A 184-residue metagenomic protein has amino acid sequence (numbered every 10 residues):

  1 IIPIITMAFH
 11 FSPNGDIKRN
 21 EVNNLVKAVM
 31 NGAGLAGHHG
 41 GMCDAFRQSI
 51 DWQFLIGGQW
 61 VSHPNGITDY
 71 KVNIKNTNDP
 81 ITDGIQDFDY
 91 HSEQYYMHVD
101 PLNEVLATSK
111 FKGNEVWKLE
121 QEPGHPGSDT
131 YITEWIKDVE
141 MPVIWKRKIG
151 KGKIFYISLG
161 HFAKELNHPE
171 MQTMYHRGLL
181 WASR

Functional and structural regions predicted by a protein language model:
I1-I5, V29, G34-H38, V105-A107 (+1 more regions): Structural recognition of the beta-strand scaffold that forms the well-ordered cores of secreted hydrolase catalytic
I5, F9, A28-M30, W60-P64 (+4 more regions): Glycine-rich loops and low-complexity Gly/Arg-rich segments that provide flexible linkers or classic glycine-based
M7-A8, M42-D44, K110-G113, I149-G150 (+1 more regions): Short, solvent-exposed loop/turn segments at secondary-structure junctions
M7-G84: A glycine-rich, often tryptophan-bearing local segment used as a flexible ligand/cofactor-contacting loop or short
H10, H38-H39, H63, H91 (+5 more regions): Histidine (H) residue identity feature
G41-I50, M97-N103, P126-I132, Y175 (+1 more regions): Short flexible/disordered coil segments
I56, E115, P123-V143, K148-R184: Extracellular ligand-binding/catalytic regions of CAZymes and related secreted enzymes and adhesion modules
P64-G150: Catalytic beta-strand/loop cores that center a nucleophilic Ser/Cys/Thr and support acyl-enzyme chemistry
